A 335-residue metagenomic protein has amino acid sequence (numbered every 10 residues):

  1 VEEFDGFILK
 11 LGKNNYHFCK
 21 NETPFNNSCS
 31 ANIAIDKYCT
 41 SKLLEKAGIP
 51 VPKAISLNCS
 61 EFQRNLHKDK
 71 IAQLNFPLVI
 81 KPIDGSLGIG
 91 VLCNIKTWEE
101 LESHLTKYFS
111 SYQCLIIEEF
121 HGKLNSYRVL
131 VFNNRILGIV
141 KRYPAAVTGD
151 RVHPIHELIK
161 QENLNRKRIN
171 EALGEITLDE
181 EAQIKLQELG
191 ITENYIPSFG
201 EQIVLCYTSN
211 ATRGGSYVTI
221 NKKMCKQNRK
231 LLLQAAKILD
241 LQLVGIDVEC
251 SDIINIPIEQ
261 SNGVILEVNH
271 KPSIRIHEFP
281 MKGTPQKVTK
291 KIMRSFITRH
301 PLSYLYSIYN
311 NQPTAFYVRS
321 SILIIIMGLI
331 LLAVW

Functional and structural regions predicted by a protein language model:
V1-E2: Short secondary-structure junctions
I8-L11, N15-N21, F25-T177, C225-K226: Active-site nucleotide/adenylate-binding loops and adjacent lid/helix of ATP-dependent enzymes
L115, V244-I246, L266: Hydrophobic faces of well-ordered beta-strands that scaffold small-molecule active sites in alpha/beta enzyme cores
V152-I191, T284-Q312: Active-site "cap" helix and flanking loop/linker of ATP-utilizing ligase/carboxylase catalytic domains
E162-N255: A long amphipathic alpha-helix within ATP-dependent nucleotide-binding catalytic cores
T219, K223, I238, S251-W335: C-terminal active-site "lid" helix and adjoining low-complexity regulatory extension at the edge of ATP-using catalytic
